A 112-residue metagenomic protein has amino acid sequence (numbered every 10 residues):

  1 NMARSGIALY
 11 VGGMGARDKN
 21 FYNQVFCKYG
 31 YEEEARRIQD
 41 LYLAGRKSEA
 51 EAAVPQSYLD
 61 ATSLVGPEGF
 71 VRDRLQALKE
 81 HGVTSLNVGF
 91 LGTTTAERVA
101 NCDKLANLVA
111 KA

Functional and structural regions predicted by a protein language model:
N1-A112: Active-site-adjacent structural elements that line small-molecule/cofactor binding pockets in enzymes
